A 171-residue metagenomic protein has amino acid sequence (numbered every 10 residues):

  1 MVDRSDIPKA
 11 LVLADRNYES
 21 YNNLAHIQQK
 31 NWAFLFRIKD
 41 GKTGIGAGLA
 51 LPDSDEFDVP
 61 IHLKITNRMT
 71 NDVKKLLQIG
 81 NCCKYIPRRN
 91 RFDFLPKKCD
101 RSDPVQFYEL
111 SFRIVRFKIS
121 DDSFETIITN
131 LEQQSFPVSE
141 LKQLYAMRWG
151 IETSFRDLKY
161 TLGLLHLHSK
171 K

Functional and structural regions predicted by a protein language model:
M1-K171: Single, function-defining residue in the core of a domain
